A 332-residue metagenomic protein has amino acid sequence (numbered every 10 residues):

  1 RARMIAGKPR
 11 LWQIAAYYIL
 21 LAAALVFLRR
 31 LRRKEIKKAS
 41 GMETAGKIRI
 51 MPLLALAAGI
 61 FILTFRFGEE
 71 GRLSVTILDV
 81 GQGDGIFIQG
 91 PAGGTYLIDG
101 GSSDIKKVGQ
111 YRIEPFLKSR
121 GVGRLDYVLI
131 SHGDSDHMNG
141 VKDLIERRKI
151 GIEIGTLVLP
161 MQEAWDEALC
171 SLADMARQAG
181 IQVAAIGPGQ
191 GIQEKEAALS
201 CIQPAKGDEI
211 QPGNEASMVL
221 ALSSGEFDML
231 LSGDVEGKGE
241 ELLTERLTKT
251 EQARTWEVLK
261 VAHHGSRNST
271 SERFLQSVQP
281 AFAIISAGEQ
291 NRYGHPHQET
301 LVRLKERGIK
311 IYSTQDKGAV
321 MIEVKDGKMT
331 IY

Functional and structural regions predicted by a protein language model:
R1-Y332: Non-globular, low-confidence helical/coil segments that flank catalytic cores
